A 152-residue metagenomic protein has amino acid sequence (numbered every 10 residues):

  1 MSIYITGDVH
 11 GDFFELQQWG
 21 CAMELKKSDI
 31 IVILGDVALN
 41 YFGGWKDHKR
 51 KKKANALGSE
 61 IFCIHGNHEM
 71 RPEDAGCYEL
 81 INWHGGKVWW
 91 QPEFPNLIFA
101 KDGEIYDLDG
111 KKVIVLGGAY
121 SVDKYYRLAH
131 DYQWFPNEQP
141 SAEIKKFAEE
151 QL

Functional and structural regions predicted by a protein language model:
M1-T6, W134, E138: Acidic/glycine-enriched edge-of-secondary-structure segments
S2-T6, G11-L108: Core catalytic region of metal-dependent phosphoesterases/phosphodiesterases, especially metallo-beta-lactamase-like
P95, K111-L152: Active-site-proximal loop/helix segment associated with metal-binding centers of metalloenzymes
